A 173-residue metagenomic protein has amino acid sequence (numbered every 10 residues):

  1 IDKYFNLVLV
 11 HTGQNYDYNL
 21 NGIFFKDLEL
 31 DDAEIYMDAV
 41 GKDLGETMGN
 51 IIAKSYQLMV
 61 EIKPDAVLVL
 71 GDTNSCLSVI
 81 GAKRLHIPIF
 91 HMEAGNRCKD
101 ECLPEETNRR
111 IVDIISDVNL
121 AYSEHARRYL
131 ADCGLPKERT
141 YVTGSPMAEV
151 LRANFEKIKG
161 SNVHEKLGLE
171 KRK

Functional and structural regions predicted by a protein language model:
I1-Q14: N-terminal subdomain of nucleotide-sugar transferases
D2-Y4, D31-D32, R84, L135-K137: Short, well-ordered coil/turn elements that cap or connect secondary structure elements
N6-V8, A33-I35, R139-Y141: Conserved beta-strand segments of alpha/beta enzyme cores
L9-H11, H91, V142: Structural beta-sheet core signal
T12-Q14, D72, A94, S145: Cofactor-binding loop segments of dinucleotide-utilizing enzymes, especially the Rossmann-like FAD- and NAD(P)+-binding
Q14-N19, D38, I115-K173: A nucleotide-sugar donor-handling region in carbohydrate enzymes
N15-D31: N-terminal beta-loop-helix "entrance" segment that forms/cooperates in small-molecule cofactor or anionic ligand
F24, Y36-P136: Active-site and donor-binding regions of nucleotide-sugar-utilizing enzymes
